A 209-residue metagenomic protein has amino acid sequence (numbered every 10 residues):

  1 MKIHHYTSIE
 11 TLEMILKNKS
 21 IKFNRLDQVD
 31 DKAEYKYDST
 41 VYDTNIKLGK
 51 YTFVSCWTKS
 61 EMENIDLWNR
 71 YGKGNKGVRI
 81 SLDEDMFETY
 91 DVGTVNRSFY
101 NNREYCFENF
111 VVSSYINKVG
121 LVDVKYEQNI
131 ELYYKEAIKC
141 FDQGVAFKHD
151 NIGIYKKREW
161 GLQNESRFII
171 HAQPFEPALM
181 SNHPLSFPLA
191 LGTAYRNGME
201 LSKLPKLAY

Functional and structural regions predicted by a protein language model:
M1-Y209: Catalytic-core loop-and-flanking beta/alpha module that positions acidic residues for ribose/phosphate chemistry
